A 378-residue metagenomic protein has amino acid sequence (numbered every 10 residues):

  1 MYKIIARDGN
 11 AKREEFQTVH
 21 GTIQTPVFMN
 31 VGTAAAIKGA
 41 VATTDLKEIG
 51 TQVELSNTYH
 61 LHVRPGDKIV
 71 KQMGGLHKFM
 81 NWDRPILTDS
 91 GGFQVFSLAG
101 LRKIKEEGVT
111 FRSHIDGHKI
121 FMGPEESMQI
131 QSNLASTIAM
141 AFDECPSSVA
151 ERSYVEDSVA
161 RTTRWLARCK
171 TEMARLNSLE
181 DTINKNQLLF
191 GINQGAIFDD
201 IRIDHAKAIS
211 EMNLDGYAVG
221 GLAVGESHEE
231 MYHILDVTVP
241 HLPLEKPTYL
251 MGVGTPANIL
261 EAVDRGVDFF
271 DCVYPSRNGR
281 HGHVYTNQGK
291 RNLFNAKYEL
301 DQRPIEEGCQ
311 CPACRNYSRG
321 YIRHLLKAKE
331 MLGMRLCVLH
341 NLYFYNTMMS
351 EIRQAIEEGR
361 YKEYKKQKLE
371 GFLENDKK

Functional and structural regions predicted by a protein language model:
M1-I183, A296-E299: Non-catalytic, usually N-terminal nucleic-acid engagement modules in DNA/RNA processing proteins
M1-Q17, I23-G32, G39-A40, D143-V149 (+1 more regions): C-terminal extensions of enzymes
G21, E54, D89, Q131 (+5 more regions): Conserved, mostly hydrophobic/aromatic
G21, T162-C169, I209, T238 (+2 more regions): Hydrophobic alpha-helical packing residues
E126, I130, D157-R168, D204 (+3 more regions): A non-catalytic, amphipathic alpha-helix used as a structural packing/dimerization or gating element in enzyme scaffolds
S147-E151, E156, G216-L222, M331-M334: Glycine- and acidic
T163, E172, L176, N184 (+1 more regions): Glycine-rich phosphate/ribose-binding loops and adjacent secondary-structure elements that form binding surfaces
E172-T182, K246, I352-Y364: Surface-exposed helix-capping loop/turn segments at secondary-structure junctions
